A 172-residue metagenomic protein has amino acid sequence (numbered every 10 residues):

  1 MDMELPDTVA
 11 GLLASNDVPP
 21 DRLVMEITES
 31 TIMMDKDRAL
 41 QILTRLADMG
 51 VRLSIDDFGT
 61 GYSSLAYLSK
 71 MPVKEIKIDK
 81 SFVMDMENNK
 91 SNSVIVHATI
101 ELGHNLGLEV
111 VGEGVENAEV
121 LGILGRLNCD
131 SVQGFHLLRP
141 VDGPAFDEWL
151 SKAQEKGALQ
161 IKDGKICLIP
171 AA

Functional and structural regions predicted by a protein language model:
M1-M86, I100-L102, L106-P140: The catalytic core of metal-dependent phosphodiesterases that act on cyclic dinucleotides
A39, N92, V96: Short, conserved glycine- and acidic-residue-centered signature motifs in active-site or ligand-binding loops
I95, G107, D130, E155-I161: A structural motif corresponding to the C-terminal lobe/cap of the Radical SAM core domain
G125, V141-L168: C-terminal helical cap(s) of enzyme catalytic domains, especially alpha/beta-barrels
P170-A172: Regulatory sensory/coupling modules that transmit signals to nucleotide-handling catalytic cores
